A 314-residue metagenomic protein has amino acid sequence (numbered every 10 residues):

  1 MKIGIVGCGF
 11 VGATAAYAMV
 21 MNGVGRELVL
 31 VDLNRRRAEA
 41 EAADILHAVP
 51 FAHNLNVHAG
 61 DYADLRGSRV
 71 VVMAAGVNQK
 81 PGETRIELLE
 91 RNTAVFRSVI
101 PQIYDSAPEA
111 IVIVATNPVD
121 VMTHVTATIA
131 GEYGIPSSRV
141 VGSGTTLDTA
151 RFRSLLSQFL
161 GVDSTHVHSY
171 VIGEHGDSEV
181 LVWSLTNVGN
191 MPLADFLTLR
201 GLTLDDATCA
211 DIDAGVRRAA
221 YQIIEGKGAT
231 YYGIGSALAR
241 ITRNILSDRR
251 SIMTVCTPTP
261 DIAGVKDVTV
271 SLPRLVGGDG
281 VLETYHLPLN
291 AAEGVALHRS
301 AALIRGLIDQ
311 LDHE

Functional and structural regions predicted by a protein language model:
C8-G9: Glycine-rich Rossmann-fold phosphate-binding loop(s) that bind the pyrophosphate of adenine dinucleotide cofactors
G12-A13: N-terminal Rossmann-fold NAD(P) dinucleotide-binding loop
M19: Aromatic pocket-lining residues of Rossmann-like dinucleotide-binding sites
E27, L33-R69, E83, G306-D312: Conserved N-terminal Rossmann-fold NAD(P) cofactor-binding segment
V49-V70, G76-A107: A structured beta-alpha segment of the ubiquitous adenosine-cofactor-binding alpha/beta core
R85-R153: Rossmann-like NAD(P)(H) cofactor-binding subdomain of soluble oxidoreductases
E132-R139, L147-E314: C-terminal substrate-binding/catalytic lobe of Rossmann-fold NAD(P)-dependent dehydrogenases
